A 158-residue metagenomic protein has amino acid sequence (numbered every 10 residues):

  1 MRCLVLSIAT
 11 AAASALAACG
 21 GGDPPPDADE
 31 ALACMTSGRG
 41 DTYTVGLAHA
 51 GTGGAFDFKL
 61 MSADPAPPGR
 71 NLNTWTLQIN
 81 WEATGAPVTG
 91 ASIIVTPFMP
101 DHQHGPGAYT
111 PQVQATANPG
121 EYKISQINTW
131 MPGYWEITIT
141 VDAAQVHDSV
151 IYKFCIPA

Functional and structural regions predicted by a protein language model:
A15-A18: C-terminal motif of bacterial Sec signal peptides marking the signal peptidase cleavage site
G20-D23: Bacterial signal peptide processing site
P26-T76, N80-E82, A86-T89: Beta-strand-rich domain onsets/edges
N73, W81-T110: Short flexible loop/turn segments that cap and initiate beta-strands
N80-E82, I127, T140-A144: Beta-strand-rich extracellular modules
T116-I124: Aromatic sugar-binding surface patches on proteins that engage polysaccharides or sugar-phosphate polymers
N128-G133: Surface-exposed, short loops/turns at beta-strand junctions within beta-sandwich domains
S149-C155: Edge beta-strands of extracellular beta-sandwich domains
